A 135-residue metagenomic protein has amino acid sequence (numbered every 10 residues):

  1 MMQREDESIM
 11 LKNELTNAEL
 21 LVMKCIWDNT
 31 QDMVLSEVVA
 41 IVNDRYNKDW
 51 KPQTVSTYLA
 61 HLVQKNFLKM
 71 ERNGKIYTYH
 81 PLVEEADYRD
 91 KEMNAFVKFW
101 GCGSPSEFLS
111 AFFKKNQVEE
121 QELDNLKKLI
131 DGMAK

Functional and structural regions predicted by a protein language model:
M1-C25, N29-D32, D87, G132: Short alpha-helical segments that sit at the start of domains
D32-V42: Short acidic, hydrophobic short linear motifs in intrinsically disordered regions
A40-W50: Short helix-coil junctions and helix-kink-helix linkers
S56-A60: Short, hydrophobic-biased segments on the C-terminal half of alpha helices that form "recognition helices"
N66: Glycine-centered, phosphate/nucleic-acid-interacting loop/turn motifs that mediate DNA/RNA or nucleotide
K69-M70: Short beta-strand "wing" residues that participate in macromolecule-binding interfaces
N73-E92: Short, cationic-aromatic polyanion-contact patches
E92-A134: Amphipathic alpha-helical dimerization/coiled-coil segments that flank or bridge DNA-binding/regulatory modules
